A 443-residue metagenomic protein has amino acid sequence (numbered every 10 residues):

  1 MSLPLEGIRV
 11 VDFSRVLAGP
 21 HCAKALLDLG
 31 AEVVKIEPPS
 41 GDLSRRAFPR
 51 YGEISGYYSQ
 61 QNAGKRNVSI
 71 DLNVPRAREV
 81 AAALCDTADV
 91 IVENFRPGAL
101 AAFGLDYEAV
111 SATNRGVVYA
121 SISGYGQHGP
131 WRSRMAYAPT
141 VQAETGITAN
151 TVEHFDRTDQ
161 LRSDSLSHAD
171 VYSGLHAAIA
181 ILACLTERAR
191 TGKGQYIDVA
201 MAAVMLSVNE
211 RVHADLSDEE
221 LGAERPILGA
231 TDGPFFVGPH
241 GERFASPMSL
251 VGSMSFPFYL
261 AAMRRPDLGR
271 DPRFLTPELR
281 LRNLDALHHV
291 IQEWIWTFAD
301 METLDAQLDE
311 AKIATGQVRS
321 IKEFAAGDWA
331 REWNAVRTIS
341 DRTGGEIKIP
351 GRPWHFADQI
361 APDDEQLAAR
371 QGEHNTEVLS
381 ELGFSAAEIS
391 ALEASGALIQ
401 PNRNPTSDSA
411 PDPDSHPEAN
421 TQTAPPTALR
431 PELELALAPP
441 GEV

Functional and structural regions predicted by a protein language model:
M1-R190, Y196, S217-E220, E302 (+2 more regions): N-terminal helix-loop segment corresponding to the beta1-alpha1 unit of nucleotide/adenylate-binding folds
V11-S14, S69-I70, D170, E242-L250 (+4 more regions): Short, well-ordered beta-strand elements within core beta-sheets of diverse protein domains
L161-Y172, E224, T231-G233, F244-P247 (+2 more regions): A short glycine-threonine-serine/GTX helix/turn-capping micro-motif
E187-D198, V204-A262: Active-site-lining helix/loop region of Rossmann-like oxidoreductase modules
D232-A311, T315: Aromatic-enriched alpha-helical interface/lid elements that frame and gate functional surfaces
R270-R282, V318-A326, E388-D408: Short linear loop/turn motifs
E310-D364: A glycine-rich dinucleotide-binding beta-alpha-beta segment and adjacent secondary-structure elements that constitute
I347-A387: C-terminal active-site "lid" helix and adjoining low-complexity regulatory extension at the edge of ATP-using catalytic
